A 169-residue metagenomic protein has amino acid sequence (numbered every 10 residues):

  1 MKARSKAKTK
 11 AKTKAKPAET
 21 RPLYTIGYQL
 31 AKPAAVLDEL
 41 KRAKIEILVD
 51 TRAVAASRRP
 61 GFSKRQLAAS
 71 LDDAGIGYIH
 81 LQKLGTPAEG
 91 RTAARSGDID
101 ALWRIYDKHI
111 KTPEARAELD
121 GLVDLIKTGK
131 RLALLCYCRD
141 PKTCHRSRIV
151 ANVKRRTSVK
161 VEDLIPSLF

Functional and structural regions predicted by a protein language model:
M1-F169: Residues lining hydrophobic/aromatic ligand-binding pockets adjacent to catalytic sites
